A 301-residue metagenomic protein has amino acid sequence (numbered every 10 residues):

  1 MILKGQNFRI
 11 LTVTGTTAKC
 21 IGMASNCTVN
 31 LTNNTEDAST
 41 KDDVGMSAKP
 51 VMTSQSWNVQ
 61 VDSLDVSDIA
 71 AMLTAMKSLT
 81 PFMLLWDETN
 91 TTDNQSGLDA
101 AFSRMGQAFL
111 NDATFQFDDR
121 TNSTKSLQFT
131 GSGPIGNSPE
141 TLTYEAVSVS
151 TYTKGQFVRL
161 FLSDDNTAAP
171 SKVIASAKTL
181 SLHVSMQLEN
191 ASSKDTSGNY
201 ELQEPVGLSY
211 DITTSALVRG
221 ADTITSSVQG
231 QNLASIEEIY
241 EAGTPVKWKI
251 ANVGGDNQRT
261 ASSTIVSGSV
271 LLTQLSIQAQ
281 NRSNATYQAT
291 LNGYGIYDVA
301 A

Functional and structural regions predicted by a protein language model:
M1-V66, A101-T130, I135-P139, S150-G220 (+1 more regions): Solvent-exposed edge beta-strands and adjacent loop segments that serve as assembly or binding interfaces
V66-N111, S227-V266: Short, acidic/charged, Gly/Pro-enriched secondary-structure junctions
I69-A71, N137-P139, S192, D222-S226 (+1 more regions): Short acidic, gly/pro-rich beta-turn/loop elements at beta-sheet edges and active-site/ligand-binding grooves
T89, P139-T167, Q231-S235, E241-A251 (+1 more regions): Charged, amphipathic alpha-helical segments and their flanking helix caps
D93, P134-N137, I296-V299: Short loop/beta submotifs within extracellular cysteine-rich repeat domains
I212, V218-S235: Surface-exposed interaction patch
